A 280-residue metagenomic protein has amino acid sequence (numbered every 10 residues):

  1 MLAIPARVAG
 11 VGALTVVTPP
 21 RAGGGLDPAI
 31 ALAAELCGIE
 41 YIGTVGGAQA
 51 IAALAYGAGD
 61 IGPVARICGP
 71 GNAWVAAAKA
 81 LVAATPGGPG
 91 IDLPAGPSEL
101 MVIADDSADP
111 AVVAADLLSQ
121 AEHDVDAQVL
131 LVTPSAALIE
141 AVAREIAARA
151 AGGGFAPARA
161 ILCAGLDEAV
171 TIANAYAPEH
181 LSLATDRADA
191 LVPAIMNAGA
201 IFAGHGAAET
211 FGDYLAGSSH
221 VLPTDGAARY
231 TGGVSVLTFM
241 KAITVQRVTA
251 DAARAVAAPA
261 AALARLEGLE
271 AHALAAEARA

Functional and structural regions predicted by a protein language model:
M1-I30, G88: Conserved small-residue-rich beta-alpha loop and adjacent elements that most often cradle the phosphate/pyrophosphate
G12-V16, E40-G43, V64-C68, A73-W74 (+10 more regions): Structural motif
T18-A22, G47, N72, D106-A108 (+3 more regions): Short, ordered loop/turn segments at secondary-structure junctions
R21-L26, V45-A53, L166-D167, A188: Short acidic loop-to-helix transition motifs that present clustered carboxylates
L36-L130: Conserved NAD(P)+-binding/catalytic subdomain of aldehyde/semialdehyde dehydrogenases
S119, H123, L131-A198: A glycine- and small/hydrophobic-rich beta-loop-beta segment that serves as a flexible "lid/hinge" or phosphate-binding
A175-A280: C-terminal core of ALDH-fold dehydrogenases
